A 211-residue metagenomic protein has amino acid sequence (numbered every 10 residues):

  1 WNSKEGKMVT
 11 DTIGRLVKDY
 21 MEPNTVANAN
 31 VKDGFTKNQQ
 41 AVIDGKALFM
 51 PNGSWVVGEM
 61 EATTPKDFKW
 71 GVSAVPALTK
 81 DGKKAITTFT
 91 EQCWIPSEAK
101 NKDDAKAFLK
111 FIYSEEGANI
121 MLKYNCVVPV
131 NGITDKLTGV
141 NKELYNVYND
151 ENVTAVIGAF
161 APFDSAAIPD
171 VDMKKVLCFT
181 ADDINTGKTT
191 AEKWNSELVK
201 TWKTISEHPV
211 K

Functional and structural regions predicted by a protein language model:
W1-D11, A62-T64, A77-A85, D135-V147: Short, solvent-exposed loop/beta-turn-alpha elements that line the ligand-binding surface or hinge of extracytoplasmic
W1-N30: Glycine-centered hinge/linker elements that transmit conformational signals in sensory and ligand-binding systems
K18, G139, T154-K211: Conserved C-terminal helix/tail region of periplasmic/extracytoplasmic solute-binding proteins
V26-I43: Short helix-initiation/N-cap motifs at beta->coil->alpha
N38, D44-N52, F68: Alpha-to-beta junction loops
Q39, V57-T63, E98, K203-S206: Pocket-flanking alpha-helical
W55-E59, E91-P169: Mature extracytoplasmic/periplasmic domains
K69-C93: Periplasmic-binding protein-like
